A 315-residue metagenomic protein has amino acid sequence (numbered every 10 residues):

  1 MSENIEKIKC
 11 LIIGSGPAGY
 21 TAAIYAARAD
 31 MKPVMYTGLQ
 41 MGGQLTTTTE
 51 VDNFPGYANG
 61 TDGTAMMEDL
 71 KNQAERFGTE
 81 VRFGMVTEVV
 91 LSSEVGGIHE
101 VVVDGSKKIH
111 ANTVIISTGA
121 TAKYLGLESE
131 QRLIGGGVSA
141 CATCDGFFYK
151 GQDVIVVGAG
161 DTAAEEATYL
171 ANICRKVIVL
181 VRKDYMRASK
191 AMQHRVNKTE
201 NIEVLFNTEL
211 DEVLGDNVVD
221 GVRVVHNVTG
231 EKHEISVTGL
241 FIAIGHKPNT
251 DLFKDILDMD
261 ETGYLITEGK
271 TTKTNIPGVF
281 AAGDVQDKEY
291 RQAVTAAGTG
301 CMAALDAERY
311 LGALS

Functional and structural regions predicted by a protein language model:
M1-I13, A29, V34-M35, V81-Q152 (+3 more regions): FAD-binding core/adjacent interface of flavoenzyme oxidoreductases
S2-F77, Q152, A164-K190, N197 (+2 more regions): Beta1-alpha1 glycine-rich phosphate/pyrophosphate-binding loop at the start of Rossmann-like nucleotide-binding domains
E6, A74-V103, K108-A111, A171-G269 (+2 more regions): A Rossmann-like FAD-binding core segment of flavoenzymes
G16-P17, Q40, A120-A122, D161-T162 (+1 more regions): Residue-level detector of alpha-helix initiation sites
A23-I24, T47, G126-S129, A167-Y169 (+3 more regions): Short amphipathic alpha-helical segments
Q44, A111, Y124-L125, A164-A167 (+4 more regions): Glycine/Thr-rich phosphate-binding loops of Rossmann-like dinucleotide-binding domains
T121, G126, R132-F148, I244-Y290 (+2 more regions): FAD-site-proximal beta/loop scaffold in flavoenzymes
T295-L311: An active-site-proximal "capping" alpha-helix that borders the catalytic cofactor pocket
